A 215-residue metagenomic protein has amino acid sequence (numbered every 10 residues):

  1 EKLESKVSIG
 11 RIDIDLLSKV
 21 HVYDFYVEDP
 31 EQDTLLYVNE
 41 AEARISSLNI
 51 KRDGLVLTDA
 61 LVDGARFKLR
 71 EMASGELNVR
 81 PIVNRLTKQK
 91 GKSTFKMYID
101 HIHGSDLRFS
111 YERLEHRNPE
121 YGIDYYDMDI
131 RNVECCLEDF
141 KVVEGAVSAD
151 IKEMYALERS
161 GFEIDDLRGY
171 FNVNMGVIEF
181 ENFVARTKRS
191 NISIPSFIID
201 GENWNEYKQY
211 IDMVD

Functional and structural regions predicted by a protein language model:
E1-P30, A149-M154, F162-D166, I178: N-terminal amphipathic/hydrophobic interface segments
S5, D24-V143, T187-V214: Secondary-structure transition motifs
R11, T94, R168-Y170, N191: Short, surface-exposed charged micro-motifs
L16-L17, N174, K188: Structural motif
N49, G54, K90-S93, R159-I164 (+2 more regions): An N-terminal domain-start capping segment
G122-G176: Beta-propeller and related beta-repeat scaffolds in trafficking/envelope systems
M154, A185-R186: Outer-membrane beta-barrel pore domains and translocons
D166, G176-A185, G201-K208: Strand-loop-strand
